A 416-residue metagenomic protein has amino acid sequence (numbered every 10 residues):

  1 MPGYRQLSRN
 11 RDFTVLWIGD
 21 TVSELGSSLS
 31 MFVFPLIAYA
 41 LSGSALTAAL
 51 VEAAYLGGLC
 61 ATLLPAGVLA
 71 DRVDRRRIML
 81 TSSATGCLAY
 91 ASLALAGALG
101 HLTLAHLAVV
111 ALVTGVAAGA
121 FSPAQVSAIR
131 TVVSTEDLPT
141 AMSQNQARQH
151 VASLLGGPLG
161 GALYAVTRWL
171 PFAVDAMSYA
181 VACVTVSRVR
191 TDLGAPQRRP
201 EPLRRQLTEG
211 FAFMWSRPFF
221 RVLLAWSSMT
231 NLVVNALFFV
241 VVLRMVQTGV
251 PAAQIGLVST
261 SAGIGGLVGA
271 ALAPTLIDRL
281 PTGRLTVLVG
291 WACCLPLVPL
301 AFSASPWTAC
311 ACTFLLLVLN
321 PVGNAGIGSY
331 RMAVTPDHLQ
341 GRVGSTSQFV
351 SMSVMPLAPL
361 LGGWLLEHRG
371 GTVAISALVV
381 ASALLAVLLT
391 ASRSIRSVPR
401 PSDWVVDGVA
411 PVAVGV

Functional and structural regions predicted by a protein language model:
M1-T14, V186, T191-A225, D407-G415: Juxtamembrane intracellular "pre-TM" segments in multi-pass secondary transporters
P2-C60, A212-A262: Helix-loop boundary and gating motifs at the non-cytosolic
L16, L102-V110, V222, W307-T313: Short hydrophobic/alpha-helical segments at membrane-entry points of transmembrane helices in Major Facilitator
G19, Q144-A152, W226, T346-S351: Hydrophobic alpha-helical segments of secondary membrane carriers
S27, V113-Q125, L316-I327: Core transmembrane helices of Major Facilitator Superfamily
S42, D74, A96-G97, H101 (+1 more regions): Helix-breaking motifs and short loop linkers at transmembrane-helix boundaries and internal kinks in secondary membrane
A61-P65, R76-I78, T85-L88, S92 (+6 more regions): C-terminal transmembrane bundle of multi-pass solute transporters/carriers
L104-A111, G115, T140-G194, G256 (+3 more regions): Hydrophobic alpha-helical transmembrane segments
